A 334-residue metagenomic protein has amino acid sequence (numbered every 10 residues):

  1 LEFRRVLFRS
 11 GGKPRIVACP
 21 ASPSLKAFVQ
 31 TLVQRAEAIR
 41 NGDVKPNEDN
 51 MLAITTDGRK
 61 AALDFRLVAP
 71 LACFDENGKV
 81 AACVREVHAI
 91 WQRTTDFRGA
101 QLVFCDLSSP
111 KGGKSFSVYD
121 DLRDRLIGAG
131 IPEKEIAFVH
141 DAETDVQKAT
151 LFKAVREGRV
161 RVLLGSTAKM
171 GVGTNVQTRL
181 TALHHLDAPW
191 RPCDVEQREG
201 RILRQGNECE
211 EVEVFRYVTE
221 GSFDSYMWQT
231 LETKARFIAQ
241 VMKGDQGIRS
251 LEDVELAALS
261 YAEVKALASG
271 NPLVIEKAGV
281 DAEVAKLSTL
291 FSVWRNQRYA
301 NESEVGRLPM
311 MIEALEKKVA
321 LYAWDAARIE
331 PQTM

Functional and structural regions predicted by a protein language model:
L1-C73, H88-Q92, V214-T289: Inter-lobe coupling linker of SF2 helicases/translocases
S22-L25, S108-P110, E143-T144, K169-G171 (+3 more regions): Conserved nucleotide-binding/hydrolysis micro-motifs of P-loop NTPases
D43-I54, D96-D120: Conserved strand-helix element at the start of the C-terminal RecA-like helicase core
H88, R125, Y261-M334: C-terminal accessory regions of helicase/translocase ATPases
L107-H140: Conserved helicase motor "Helicase C" RecA-like lobe of SF1/SF2 P-loop NTPases
R123, P132-T167: Conserved helicase ATPase core of P-loop NTP-dependent helicases/translocases
N175-A188, V212-R216: A short beta-strand element within the Helicase C-terminal
R191-C209, L231: Conserved SF2 helicase motif VI
